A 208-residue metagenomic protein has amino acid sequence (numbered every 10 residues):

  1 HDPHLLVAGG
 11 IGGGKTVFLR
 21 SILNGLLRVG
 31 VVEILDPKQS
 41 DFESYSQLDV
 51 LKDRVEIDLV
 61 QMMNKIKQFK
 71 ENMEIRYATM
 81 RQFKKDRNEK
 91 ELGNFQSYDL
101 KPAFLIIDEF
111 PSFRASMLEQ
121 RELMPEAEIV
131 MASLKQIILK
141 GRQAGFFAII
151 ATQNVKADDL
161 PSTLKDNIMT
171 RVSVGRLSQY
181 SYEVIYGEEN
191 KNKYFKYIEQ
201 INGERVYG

Functional and structural regions predicted by a protein language model:
H1, N88-F95, N192-K193: Charged, glycine/proline-rich intrinsically disordered loops and linkers
H1-Q82, F104, P111-L177, Y186-Y197: P-loop NTPase catalytic phosphate-binding loop
R81-N94, D159: Short, glycine/acidic-rich hinge or "gate" loops at secondary-structure transitions that mediate conformational
D86-L92, R121-M124, I201: Intrinsically disordered, low-complexity coil segments
N94-A103: Short basic/glycine-enriched coil/helix segment immediately N-terminal to the Walker B
Y98, N167, Q200-N202: A generic structural signal for short, non-catalytic loop/turn and secondary-structure boundary residues
S181-E183: Conserved beta-strand-loop-alpha-helix hinge in the C-terminal portion of ABC ATPase nucleotide-binding domains
F195-G208: Conserved AAA+ ATPase small/helical "lid" subdomain
